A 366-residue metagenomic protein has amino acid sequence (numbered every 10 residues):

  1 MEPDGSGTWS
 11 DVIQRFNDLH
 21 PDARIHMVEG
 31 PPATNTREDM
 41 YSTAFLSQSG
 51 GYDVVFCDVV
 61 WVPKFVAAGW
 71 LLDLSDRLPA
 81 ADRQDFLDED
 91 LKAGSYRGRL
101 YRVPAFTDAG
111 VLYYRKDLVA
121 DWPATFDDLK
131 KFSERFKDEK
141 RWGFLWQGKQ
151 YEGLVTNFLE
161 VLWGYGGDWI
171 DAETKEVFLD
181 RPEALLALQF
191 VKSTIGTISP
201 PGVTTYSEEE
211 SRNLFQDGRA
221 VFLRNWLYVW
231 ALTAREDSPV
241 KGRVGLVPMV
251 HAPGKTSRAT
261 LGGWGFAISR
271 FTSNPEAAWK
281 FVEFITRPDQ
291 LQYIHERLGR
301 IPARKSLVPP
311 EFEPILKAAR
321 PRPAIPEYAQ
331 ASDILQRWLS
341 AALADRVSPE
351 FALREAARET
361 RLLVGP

Functional and structural regions predicted by a protein language model:
M1-P63, A80, S238, P253 (+4 more regions): Conserved N-terminal structural module of periplasmic/extracytoplasmic solute-binding proteins
D18, H26, L185, Q189 (+7 more regions): Extracytoplasmic/periplasmic substrate-recognition and gating elements
E29-Y41, V60, F126-D128, G202-Q216: Short helix-initiation/N-cap motifs at beta->coil->alpha
C57-A109, D121, D127-K130, K241-V247 (+1 more regions): Hinge/lid segment of periplasmic solute-binding proteins
S75-F86, G148-K149, G167-L186, R235-P239 (+1 more regions): Short, solvent-exposed loop/beta-turn-alpha elements that line the ligand-binding surface or hinge of extracytoplasmic
Y101-A105, G110, K130-V177, E183 (+1 more regions): Extracytoplasmic/periplasmic solute-binding protein
F132-R135, E173-T205, M249: Glycine-centered hinge/linker elements that transmit conformational signals in sensory and ligand-binding systems
K317-P366: Conserved C-terminal helix/tail region of periplasmic/extracytoplasmic solute-binding proteins
